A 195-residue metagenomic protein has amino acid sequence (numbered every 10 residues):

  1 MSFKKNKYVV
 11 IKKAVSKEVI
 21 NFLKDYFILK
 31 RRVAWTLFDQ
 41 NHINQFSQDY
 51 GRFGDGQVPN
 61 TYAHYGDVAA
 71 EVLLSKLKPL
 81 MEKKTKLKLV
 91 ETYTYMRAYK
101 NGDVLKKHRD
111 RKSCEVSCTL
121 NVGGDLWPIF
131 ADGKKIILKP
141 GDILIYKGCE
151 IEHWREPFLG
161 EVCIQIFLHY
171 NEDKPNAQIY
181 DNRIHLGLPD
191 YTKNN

Functional and structural regions predicted by a protein language model:
M1-T85: Non-heme Fe(II)/2-oxoglutarate
K4-K5, V90, V162: A short, polar/charged loop/turn motif at coil->beta-strand junctions and beta-hairpin connectors
L37-N41, G123, N171-P175, K193-N195: Short, surface-exposed, polar/charged, turn-prone segments marking secondary-structure boundaries
Q57, Y62-A63, L73-P128: Conserved double-stranded beta-helix
K100-W154, E161-I166, N171-L186: Catalytic core of non-heme Fe(II) oxygenases with the double-stranded beta-helix
H185-N195: Short, cationic low-complexity segments
